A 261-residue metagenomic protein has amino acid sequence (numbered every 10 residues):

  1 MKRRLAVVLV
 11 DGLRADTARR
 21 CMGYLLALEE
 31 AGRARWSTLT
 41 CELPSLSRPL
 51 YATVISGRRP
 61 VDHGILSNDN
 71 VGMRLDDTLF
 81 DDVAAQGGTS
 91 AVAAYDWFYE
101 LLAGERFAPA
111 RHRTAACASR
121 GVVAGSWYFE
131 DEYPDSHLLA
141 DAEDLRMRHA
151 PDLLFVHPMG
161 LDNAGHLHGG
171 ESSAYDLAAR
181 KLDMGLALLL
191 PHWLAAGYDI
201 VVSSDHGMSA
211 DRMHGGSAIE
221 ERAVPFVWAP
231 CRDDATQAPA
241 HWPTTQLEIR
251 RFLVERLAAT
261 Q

Functional and structural regions predicted by a protein language model:
M1-Q261: Feature captures the catalytic ectodomains and active-site-proximal regions of enzymes that hydrolyze or transfer
